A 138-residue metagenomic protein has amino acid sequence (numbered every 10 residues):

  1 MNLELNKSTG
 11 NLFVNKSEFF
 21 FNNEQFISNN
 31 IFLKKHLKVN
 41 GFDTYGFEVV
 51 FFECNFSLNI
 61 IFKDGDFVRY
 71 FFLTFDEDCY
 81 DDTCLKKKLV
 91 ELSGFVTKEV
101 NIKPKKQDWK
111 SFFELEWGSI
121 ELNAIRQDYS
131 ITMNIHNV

Functional and structural regions predicted by a protein language model:
M1-I102, I120, Q127-V138: Short helix/turn-capping signatures at newly exposed starts of structured segments
Q107-A124: Low-complexity, intrinsically disordered Gly/Pro/Thr-rich segments
